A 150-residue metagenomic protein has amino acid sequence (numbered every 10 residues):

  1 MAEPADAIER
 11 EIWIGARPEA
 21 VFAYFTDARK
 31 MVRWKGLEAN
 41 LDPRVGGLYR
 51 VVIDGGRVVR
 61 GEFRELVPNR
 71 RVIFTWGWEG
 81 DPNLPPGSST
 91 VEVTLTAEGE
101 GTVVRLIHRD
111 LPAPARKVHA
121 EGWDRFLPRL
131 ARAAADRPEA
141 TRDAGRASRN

Functional and structural regions predicted by a protein language model:
M1-E9: Short acidic N-proximal helix/loop "leader" segments that mark the beginning of a domain or an inter-domain linker
E3, D110-N150: A conserved amphipathic terminal alpha-helix motif
E9-R10, A16, A20, D27-V58 (+3 more regions): Short beta-edge strand/loop motif at the mouth of beta-sheet-based domains
I14, H108-D110: Hydrophobic beta-strand positions in extracellular immunoglobulin-like domains
F25, K35, W76, A134: Short, flexible helix/strand-to-coil boundary loops that buttress conserved ligand/catalytic motifs in alpha/beta
T26-D27, P68, R132-D136: Residues at helix-coil transition
V32-R33, A39-V45, D54-V103, R109: Hydrophobic-ligand binding "helix-grip"
